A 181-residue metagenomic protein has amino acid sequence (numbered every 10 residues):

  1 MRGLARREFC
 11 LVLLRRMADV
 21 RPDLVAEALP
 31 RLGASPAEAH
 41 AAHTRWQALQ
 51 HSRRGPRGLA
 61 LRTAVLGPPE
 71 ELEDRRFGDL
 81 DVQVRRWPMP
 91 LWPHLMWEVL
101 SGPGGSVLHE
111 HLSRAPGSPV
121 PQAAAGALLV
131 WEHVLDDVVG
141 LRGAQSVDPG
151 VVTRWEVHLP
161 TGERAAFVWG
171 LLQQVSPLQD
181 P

Functional and structural regions predicted by a protein language model:
M1-T161, W169-P181: Short helix/turn-capping signatures at newly exposed starts of structured segments
R164: Short, mixed charged/polar active-site loops that provide acid/base catalysis or chelate metal/phosphate cofactors
